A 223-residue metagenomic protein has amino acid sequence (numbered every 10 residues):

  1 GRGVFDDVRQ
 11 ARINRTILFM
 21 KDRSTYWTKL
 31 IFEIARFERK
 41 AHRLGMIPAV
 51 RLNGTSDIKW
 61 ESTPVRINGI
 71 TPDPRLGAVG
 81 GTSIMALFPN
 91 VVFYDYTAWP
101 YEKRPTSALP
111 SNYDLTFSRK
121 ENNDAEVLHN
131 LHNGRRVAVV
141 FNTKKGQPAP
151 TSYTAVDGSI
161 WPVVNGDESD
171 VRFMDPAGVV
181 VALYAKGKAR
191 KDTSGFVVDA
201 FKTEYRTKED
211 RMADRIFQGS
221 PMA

Functional and structural regions predicted by a protein language model:
G1-A223: Class I S-adenosyl-L-methionine
